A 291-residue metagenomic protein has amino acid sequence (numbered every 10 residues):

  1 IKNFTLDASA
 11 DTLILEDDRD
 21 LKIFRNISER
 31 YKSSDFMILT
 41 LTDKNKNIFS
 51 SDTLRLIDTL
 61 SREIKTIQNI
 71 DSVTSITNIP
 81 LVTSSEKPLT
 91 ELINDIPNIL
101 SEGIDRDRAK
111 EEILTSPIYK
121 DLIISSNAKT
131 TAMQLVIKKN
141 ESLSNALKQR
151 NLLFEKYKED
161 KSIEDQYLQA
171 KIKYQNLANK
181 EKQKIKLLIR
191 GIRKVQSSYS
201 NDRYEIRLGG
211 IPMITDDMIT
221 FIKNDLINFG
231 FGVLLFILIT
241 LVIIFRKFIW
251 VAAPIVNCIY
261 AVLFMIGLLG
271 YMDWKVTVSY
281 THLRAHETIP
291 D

Functional and structural regions predicted by a protein language model:
K2, I244-R246, M272-W274: Short helix-capping/hinge motifs at transmembrane helix termini and TM-loop junctions
N3-I48, L100-I123: Solvent-exposed, non-transmembrane loop/terminal regulatory segments of multi-pass membrane proteins
F36, Q68-P80, K120-D121, D202-G209: Short beta-strand elements
L39-D43, D58-S85: Short amphipathic beta-strand/extended segments in non-transmembrane regions
R55, G103-F248: Extracytoplasmic
I266-Y280: Short helix-loop junctions at transmembrane helix boundaries
T281-T288: Conserved small/polar residues in nucleotide/adenosyl-binding loops
